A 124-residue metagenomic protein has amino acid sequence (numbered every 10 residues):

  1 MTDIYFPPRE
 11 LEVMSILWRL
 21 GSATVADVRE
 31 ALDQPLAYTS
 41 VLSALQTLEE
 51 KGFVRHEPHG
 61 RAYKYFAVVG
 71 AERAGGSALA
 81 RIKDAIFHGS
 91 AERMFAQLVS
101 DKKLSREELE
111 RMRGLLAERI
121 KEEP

Functional and structural regions predicted by a protein language model:
M1-M14, E122: Short alpha-helical segments that sit at the start of domains
D3-R9, H59-A78: Short, cationic-aromatic polyanion-contact patches
L17-G21, L98: Short helix-to-turn junction characteristic of helix-turn-helix DNA-binding domains, especially the helix
S22-L32: Short acidic, hydrophobic short linear motifs in intrinsically disordered regions
L42-Q46: Short, hydrophobic-biased segments on the C-terminal half of alpha helices that form "recognition helices"
G52: Glycine-centered, phosphate/nucleic-acid-interacting loop/turn motifs that mediate DNA/RNA or nucleotide
R55-H56: Short beta-strand "wing" residues that participate in macromolecule-binding interfaces
G76-K121: Amphipathic alpha-helical dimerization/coiled-coil segments that flank or bridge DNA-binding/regulatory modules
